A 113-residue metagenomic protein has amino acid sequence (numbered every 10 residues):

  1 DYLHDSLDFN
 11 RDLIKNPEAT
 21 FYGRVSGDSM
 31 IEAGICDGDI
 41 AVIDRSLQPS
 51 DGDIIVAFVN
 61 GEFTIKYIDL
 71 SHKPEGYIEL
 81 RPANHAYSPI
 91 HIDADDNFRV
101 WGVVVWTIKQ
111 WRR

Functional and structural regions predicted by a protein language model:
D1-R113: Acidic/glycine-rich C-terminal interaction modules and beta/coil loop segments that lie outside canonical DNA-binding
